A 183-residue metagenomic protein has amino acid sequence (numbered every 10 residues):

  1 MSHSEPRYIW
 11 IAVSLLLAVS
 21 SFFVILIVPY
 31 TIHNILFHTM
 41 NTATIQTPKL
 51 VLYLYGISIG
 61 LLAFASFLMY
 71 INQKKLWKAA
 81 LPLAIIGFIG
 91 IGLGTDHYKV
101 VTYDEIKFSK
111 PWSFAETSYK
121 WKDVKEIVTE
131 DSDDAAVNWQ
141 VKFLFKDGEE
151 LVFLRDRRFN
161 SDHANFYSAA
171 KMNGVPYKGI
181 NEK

Functional and structural regions predicted by a protein language model:
M1-N72: N-terminal membrane-targeting/pre-transmembrane regions
F37-M40, I45-Q46, S118-W121, E150-R157: Short amphipathic beta-strand/extended segments with alternating polar/hydrophobic composition
Q73-V100: Internal/C-terminal transmembrane anchor helices
D96-E116: Alpha-helical transmembrane signal-anchor/signal-peptide segments
I106, T117-D133: Phosphoinositide-dependent membrane-docking surfaces
E130, M172-K183: Non-cytosolic head/periplasmic domains of membrane-anchored proteins
A135-K142: Short aromatic-glycine-enriched beta-strand elements
F143-A164: Canonical phosphoinositide-binding patch of PH/PH-like domains
